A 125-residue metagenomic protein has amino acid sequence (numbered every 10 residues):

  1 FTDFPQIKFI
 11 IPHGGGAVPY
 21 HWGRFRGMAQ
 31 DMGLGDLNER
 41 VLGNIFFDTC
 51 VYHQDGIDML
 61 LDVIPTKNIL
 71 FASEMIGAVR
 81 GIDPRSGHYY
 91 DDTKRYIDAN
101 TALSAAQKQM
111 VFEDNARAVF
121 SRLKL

Functional and structural regions predicted by a protein language model:
F4, K8-L125: H/E-rich (His + Asp/Glu) clusters that bind or coordinate divalent metals
